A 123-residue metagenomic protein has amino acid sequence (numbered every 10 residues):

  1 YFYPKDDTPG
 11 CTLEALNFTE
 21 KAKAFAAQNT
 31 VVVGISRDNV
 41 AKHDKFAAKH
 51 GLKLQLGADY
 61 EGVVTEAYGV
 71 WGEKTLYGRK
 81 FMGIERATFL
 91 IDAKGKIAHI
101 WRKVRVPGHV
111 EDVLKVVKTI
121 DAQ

Functional and structural regions predicted by a protein language model:
Y1-Q123: Chalcogenol-based redox active-site neighborhoods
